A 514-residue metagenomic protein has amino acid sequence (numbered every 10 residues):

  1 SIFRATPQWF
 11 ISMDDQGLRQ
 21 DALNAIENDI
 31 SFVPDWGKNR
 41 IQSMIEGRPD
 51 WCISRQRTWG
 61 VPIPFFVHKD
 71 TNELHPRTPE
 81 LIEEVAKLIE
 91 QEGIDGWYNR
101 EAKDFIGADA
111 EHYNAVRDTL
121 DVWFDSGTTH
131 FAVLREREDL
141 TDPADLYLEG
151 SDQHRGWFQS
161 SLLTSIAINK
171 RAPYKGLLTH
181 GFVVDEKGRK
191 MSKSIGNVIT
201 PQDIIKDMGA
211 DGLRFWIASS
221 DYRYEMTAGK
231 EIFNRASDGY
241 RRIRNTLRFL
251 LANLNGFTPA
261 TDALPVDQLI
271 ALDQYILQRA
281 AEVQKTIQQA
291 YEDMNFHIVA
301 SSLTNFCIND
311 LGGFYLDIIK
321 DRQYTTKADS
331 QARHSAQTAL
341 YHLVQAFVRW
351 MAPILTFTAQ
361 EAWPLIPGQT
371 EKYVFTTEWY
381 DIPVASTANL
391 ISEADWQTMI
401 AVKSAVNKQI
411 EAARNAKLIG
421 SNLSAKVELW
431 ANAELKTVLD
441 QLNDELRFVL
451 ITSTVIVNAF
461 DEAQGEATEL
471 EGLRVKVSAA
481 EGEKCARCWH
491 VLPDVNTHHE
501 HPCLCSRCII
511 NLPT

Functional and structural regions predicted by a protein language model:
S1-G256, I276-I319, T338-M351, K484-R487: Structured secondary-structure scaffolds
L18-S54, D109, W123, A132-T141 (+4 more regions): NTP-handling and nucleic-acid-processing catalytic cores
V67, Y113-A115, F257-K285, L316-Q409 (+4 more regions): Acidic, turn-prone loop/beta-hairpin segments
Y113-N114, P493-N496, P513: Short functional micro-motifs and their immediate structural scaffolds
N443-N458: A glycine-rich helix N-cap at a beta->alpha junction
S478-E481, H498-H501: Residue-level signal for mature regions of secreted extracellular proteins and peptides
C485-T497: Short Cys/His-rich zinc-binding micro-motifs
H499-I510: Cysteine-rich micro-motifs
